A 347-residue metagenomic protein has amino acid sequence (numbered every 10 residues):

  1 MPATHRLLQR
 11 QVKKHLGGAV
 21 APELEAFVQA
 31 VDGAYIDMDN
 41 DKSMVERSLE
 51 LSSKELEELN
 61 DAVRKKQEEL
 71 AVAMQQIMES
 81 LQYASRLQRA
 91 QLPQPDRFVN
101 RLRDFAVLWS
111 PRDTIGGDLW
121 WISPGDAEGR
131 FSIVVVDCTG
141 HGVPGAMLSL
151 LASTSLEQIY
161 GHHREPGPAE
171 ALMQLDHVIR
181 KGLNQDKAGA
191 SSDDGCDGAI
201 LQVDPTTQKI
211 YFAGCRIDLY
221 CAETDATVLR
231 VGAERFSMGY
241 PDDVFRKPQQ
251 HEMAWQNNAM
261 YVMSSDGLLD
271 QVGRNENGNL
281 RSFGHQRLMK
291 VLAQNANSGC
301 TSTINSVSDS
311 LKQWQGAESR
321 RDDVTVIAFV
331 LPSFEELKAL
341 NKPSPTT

Functional and structural regions predicted by a protein language model:
M1-R64, N275: N-terminal membrane insertion elements
K66-V262, E318-T347: … and, occasionally, acidic/histidine-rich disordered N-termini of signaling adaptors
H163-L172, Q294-I304: Short, charged, surface-exposed loops that flank catalytic or proteolytic processing sites
C221-D225, V272-N279: Cytochrome P450 core scaffold surrounding the K-helix E-X-X-R motif and the conserved "meander" helix-loop region
N279-A296: Divalent-cation-assisted or electrostatically stabilized phosphate/pyrophosphate-binding catalytic cores
S306-A317: Low-complexity, intrinsically disordered Gly/Pro/Thr-rich segments
